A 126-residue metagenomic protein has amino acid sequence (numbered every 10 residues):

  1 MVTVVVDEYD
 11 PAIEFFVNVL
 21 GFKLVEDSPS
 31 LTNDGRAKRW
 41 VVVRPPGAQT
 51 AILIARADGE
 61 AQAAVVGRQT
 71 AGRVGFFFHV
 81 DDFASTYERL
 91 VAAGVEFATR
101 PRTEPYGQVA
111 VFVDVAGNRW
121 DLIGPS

Functional and structural regions predicted by a protein language model:
M1, A71-G75: Eukaryotic phosphotyrosine signaling hubs
T3-T50: Core segments of cupin and vicinal oxygen chelate
T3-V4, R39, F78, Y87-S126: Vicinal oxygen chelate
E8-Y9, D81-F83: Helix N-cap motif at beta-to-alpha junctions
F15, A84-R89: Short amphipathic alpha-helices within nucleic acid-binding modules
P46-A51, D58-Q62, F83-A84: Short, charged/polar surface micro-motifs in flexible loops or helix N-caps
I52-A55, D121: Conserved beta-strand in the GNAT
